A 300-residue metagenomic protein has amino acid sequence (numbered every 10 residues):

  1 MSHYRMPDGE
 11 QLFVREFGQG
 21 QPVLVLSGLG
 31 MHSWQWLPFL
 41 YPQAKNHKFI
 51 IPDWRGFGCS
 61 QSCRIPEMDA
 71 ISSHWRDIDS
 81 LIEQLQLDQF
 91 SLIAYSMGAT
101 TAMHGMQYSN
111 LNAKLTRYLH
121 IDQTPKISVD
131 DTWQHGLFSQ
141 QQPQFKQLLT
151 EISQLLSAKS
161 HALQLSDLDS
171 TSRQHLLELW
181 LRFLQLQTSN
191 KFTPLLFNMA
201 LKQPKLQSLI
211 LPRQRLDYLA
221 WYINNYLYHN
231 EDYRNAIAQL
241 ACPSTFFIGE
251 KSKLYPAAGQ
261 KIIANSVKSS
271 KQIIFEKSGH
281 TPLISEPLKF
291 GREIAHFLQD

Functional and structural regions predicted by a protein language model:
M1-Q11: N-terminal cap/lid segment of alpha/beta-hydrolase-fold proteins
P7, Y41, I51-M97, D131 (+2 more regions): Active-site loop/oxyanion-hole signature of alpha/beta-hydrolase fold enzymes
E10-C63: Conserved HGGG/HGGXW glycine-rich cap/lid loop of the alpha/beta-hydrolase fold
M31-H32, R55-S60, K126, L254 (+1 more regions): Active-site loop signature of alpha/beta-hydrolase-fold enzymes
D88-T132: Conserved hydrolase catalytic core segment
L115-S170: Flexible "cap/lid" loop of the alpha/beta hydrolase fold
T193-N265, I274: Conserved serine/cysteine hydrolase catalytic core
S278-G291: Catalytic histidine-centered segment of alpha/beta-hydrolase-like enzymes
